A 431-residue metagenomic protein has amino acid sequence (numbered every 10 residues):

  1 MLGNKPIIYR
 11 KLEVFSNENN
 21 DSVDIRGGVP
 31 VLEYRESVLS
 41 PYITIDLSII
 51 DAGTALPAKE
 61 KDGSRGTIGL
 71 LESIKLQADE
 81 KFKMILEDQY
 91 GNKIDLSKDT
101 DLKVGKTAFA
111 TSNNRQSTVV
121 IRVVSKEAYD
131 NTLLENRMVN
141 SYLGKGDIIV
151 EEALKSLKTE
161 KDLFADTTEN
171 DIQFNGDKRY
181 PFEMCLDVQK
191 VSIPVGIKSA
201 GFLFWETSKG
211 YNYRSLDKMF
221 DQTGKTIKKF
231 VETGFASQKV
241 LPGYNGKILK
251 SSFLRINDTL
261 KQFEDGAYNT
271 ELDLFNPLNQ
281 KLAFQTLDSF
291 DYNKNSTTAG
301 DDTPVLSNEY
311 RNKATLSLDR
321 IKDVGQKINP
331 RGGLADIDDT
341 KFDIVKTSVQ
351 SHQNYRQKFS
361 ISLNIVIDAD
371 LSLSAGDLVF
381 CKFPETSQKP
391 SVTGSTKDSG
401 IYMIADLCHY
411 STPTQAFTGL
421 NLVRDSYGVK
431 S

Functional and structural regions predicted by a protein language model:
M1-D130: Assembly/oligomerization scaffold segments
I8-R10, P41-I43, E80, K98-T100 (+7 more regions): Envelope-exposed proteins and targeting segments
Y34, S40-D62, S73, T233-S431: An acidic/polar, Gly/Ser/Thr-rich interaction patch typically located in mid-to-C-terminal regions of proteins
A110-D130, Y142-L163: Glycine-rich, acidic and aromatic/proline-enriched surface loops and short helix-turn segments that act as binding
T118, S125-E127, L163-R255, L260: Short beta-strand-centered interaction patches in the first periplasmic/extracellular domains of large envelope
T132-R137, A153, V188, G376 (+1 more regions): Subunit-assembly interface segments of extracellular/virion macromolecular structures
L133-L143, N170-G176: Second-shell loop/turn segments in exported
L154-T159, Q189-P194, C381: Sec-exported extracytoplasmic/periplasmic mature domains
